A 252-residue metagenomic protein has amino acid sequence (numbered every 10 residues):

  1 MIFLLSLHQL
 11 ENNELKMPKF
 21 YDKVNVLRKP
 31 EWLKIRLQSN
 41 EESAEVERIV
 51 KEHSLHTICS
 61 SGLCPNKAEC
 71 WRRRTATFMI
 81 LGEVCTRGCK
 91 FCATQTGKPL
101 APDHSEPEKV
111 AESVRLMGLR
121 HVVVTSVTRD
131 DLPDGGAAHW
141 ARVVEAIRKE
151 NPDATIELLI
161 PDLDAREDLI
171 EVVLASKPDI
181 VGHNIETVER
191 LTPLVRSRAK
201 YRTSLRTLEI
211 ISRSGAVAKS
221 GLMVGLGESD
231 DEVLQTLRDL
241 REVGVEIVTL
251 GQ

Functional and structural regions predicted by a protein language model:
F3-R87: Flexible, acidic/Gly-rich N-terminal and inter-domain linker regions that tether and position cofactor-handling modules
W32, Q38-E41, S126-R129, R196-S197: Short secondary-structure boundary segments
R72-I180, I185-L194, K200-S214, S220 (+2 more regions): Conserved Radical SAM active-site core
L222, Q252: Active-site proximal loops enriched in glycine and acidic residues that flank catalytic Cys/His/Asp and coordinate
M223-G227: A short beta-alpha structural unit
V245, T249-L250: Helical hairpin unit composed of two closely spaced alpha helices linked by a short loop
